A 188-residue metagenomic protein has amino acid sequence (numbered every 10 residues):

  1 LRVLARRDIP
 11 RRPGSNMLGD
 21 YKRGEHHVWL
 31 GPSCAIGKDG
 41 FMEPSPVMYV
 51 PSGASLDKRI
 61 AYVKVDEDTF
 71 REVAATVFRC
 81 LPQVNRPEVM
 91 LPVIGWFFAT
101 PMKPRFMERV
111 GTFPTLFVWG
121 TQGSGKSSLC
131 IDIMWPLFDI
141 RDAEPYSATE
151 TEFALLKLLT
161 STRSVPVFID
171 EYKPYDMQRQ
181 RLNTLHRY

Functional and structural regions predicted by a protein language model:
L1-E88, K157-L158, T162-R163, R179: Conserved glycine-centered beta->alpha loop in an early N-terminal alpha/beta scaffold
L30, F117, P166-F168: Structured core elements
A35, G120-Q122, E171-K173: Short, flexible loop/turn elements at secondary-structure junctions
P46-A148: P-loop NTPase catalytic core of nucleic-acid-dependent motor ATPases
I131-L182: AAA+/P-loop NTPase substrate/partner-engagement loops
L182-Y188: Conserved catalytic/switch belt of AAA+ P-loop NTPases
